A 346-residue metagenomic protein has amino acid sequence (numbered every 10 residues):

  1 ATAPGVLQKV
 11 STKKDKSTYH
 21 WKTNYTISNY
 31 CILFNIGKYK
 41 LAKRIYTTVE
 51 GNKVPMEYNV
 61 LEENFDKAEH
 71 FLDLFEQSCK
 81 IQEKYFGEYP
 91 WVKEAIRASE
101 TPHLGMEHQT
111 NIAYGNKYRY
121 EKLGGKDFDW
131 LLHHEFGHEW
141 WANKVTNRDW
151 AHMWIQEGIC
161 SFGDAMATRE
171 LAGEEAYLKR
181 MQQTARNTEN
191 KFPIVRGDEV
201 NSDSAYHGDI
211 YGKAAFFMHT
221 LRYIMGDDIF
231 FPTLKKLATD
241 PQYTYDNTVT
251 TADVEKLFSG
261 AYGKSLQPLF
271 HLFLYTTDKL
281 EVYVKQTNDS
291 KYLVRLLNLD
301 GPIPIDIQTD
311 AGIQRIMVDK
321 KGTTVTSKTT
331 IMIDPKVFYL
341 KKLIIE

Functional and structural regions predicted by a protein language model:
A1-H133, T184: Hydrophobic helix-coil surface modules that form long, contiguous segments used for peptide/substrate interaction
T26-I36, T323-E346: C-terminal beta-strand-rich structural cap/linker in extracellular carbohydrate-active enzymes
E50-P55, H134-E139, A185-D198: Active-site-adjacent bridging/hinge elements
V60-H70, K117, D149-W150, S204-H207 (+2 more regions): Second-shell loop/turn segments in exported
D73-E76, A113-Y177: Zinc-dependent metallopeptidase catalytic helix centered on the HExxH motif and its immediate flanking segment
M153, E157-F216, T220, I224 (+1 more regions): Acidic/His/Gly-enriched intrinsically disordered linker/tail segments that often contain short helix/coil "MoRF-like"
H207-T287, Y292: Amphipathic alpha-helical substructures
L266-Q267, T287-F338: Beta-strand-rich binding/interaction modules
